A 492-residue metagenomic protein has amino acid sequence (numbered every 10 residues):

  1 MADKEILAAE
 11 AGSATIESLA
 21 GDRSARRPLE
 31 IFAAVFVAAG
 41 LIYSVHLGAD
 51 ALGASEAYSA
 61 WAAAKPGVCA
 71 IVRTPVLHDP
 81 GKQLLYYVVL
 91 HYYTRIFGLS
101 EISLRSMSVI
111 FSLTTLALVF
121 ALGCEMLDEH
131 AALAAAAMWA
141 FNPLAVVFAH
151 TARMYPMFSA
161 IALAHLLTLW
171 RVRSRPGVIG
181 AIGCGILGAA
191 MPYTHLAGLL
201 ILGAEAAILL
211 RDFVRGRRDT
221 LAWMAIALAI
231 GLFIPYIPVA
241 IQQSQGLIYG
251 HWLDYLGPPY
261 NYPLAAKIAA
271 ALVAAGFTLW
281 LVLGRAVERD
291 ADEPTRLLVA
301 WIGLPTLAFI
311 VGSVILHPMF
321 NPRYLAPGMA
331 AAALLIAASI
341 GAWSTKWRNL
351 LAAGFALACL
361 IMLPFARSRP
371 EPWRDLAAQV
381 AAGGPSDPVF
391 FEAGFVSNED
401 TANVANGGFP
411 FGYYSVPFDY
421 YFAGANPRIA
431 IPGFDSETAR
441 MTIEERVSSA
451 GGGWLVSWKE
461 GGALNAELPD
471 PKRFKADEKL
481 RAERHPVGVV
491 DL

Functional and structural regions predicted by a protein language model:
M1-A25: Short, intrinsically disordered terminal tails adjacent to the first/last structured region
A25-L492: Terminal, non-globular segments
